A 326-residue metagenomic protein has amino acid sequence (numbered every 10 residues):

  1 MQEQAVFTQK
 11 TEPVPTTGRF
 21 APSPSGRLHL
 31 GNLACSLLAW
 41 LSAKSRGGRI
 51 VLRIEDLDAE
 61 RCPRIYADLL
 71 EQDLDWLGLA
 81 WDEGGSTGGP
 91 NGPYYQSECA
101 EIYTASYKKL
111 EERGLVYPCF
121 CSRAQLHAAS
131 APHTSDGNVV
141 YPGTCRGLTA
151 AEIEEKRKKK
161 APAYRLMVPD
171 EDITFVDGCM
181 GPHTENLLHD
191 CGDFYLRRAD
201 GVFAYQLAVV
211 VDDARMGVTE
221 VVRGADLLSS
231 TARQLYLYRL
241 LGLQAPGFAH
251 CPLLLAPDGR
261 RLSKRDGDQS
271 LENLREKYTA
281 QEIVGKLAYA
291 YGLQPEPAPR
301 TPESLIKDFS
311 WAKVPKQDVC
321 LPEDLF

Functional and structural regions predicted by a protein language model:
M1-R27, I50, L77, E154-E155 (+3 more regions): Non-catalytic terminal extensions that flank enzyme cores
Q2-T134, A225-D226, S230-L243, S304: N-terminal Rossmann-like or analogous alpha/beta NTP/dinucleotide-binding catalytic cores that position adenine
H29, G92-C99, K158-K160, Q206-V211 (+4 more regions): Noncatalytic linker/hinge segments flanking ATPase motor cores
E55, S86, H250, L274-R275: Sparse recognition of residues in long alpha-helices and their boundaries
Y66-A67, E71, D75-H183, D190 (+1 more regions): Active-site neighborhoods of enzyme catalytic cores
K108-E112, A214, R275, A288: Alpha-helix boundary recognition
A124-S263, S270-L274, E323-F326: Active-site cores that bind ATP or allylic diphosphates and position pyrophosphate for catalysis
